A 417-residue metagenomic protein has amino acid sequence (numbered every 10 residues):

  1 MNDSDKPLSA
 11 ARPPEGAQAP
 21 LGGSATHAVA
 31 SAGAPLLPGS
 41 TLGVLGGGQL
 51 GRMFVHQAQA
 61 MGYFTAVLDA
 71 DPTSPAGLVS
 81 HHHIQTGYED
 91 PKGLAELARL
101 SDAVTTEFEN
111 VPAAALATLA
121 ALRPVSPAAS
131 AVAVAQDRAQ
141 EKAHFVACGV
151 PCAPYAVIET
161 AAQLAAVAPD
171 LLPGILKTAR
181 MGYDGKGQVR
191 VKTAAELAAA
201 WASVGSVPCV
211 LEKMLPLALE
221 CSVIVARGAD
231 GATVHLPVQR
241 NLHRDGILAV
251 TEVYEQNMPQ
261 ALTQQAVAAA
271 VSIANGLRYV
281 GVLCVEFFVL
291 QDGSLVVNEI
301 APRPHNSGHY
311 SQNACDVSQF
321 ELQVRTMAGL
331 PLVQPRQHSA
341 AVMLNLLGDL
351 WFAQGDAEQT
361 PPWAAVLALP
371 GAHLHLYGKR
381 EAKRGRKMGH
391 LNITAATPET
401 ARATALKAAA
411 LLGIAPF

Functional and structural regions predicted by a protein language model:
M1-Q136, Q140, A162: ATP-binding N-terminal substructure of ATP-dependent carboxylate-amine bond-forming enzymes
D5, R12, L21, A25-A30 (+2 more regions): Peripheral (often C-terminal) accessory segments that flank ATP-dependent C-N-forming ligase machineries
S40, A153, K186, L219-C221 (+6 more regions): Change "...and in nucleic-acid phosphodiester-cleaving endonucleases..." to "...and in nucleic-acid processing enzymes
Q59, A120, V146, G205 (+1 more regions): Anion (oxyanion) recognition and catalysis
L122, A128-V189, A194: A conserved helix-loop-beta module that forms one wall/lid of the active-site cleft in ATP-utilizing catalytic domains
G187, V191-Q291: Internal nucleotide-binding/catalytic subdomain
Q264-V285, Q291, A301-A353: Active-site "cap" helix and flanking loop/linker of ATP-utilizing ligase/carboxylase catalytic domains
